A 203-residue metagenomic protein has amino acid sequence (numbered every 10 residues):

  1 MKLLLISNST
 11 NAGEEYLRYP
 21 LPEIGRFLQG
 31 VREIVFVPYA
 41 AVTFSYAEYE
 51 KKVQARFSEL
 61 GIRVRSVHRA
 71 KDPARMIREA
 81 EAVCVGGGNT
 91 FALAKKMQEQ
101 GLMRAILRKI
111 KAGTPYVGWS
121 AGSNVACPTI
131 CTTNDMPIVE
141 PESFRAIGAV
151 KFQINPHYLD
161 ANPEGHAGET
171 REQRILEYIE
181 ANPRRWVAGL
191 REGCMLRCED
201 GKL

Functional and structural regions predicted by a protein language model:
M1-A82, G86: N-terminal beta1-alpha1 cap of cysteine-dependent amidohydrolase-like domains
K2-T10, C194-L203: Patatin-like phospholipase A catalytic core
S9, V42, G88-F91, A121-G122 (+1 more regions): Short glycine-rich anion-binding loops that position phosphate/pyrophosphate groups of nucleotides and phosphorylated
L17-R18, E48, K95-Q98, T129-C131 (+1 more regions): Short amphipathic alpha-helical segments
R18-L21, K51-K52, Q98-R104, I138 (+1 more regions): Charged helix-capping and loop-helix junction motifs
A94-K96, M103-H166: Class I SAM-dependent methyltransferase SAM-binding "motif I" and its flanking Rossmann-like core
G148, F152-G201: Conserved anion/nucleotide-ligand pocket segment
